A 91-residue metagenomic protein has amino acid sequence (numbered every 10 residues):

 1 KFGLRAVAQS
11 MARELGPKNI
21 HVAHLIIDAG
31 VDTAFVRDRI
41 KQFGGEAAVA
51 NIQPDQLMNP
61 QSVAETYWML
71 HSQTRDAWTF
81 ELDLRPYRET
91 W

Functional and structural regions predicted by a protein language model:
K1: Active-site YXXXK catalytic motif of short-chain dehydrogenase/reductase
L4, A8, A64: Short-chain dehydrogenase/reductase
R13-E14: Alpha-helical segment proximal to the catalytic Tyr-Lys
P17-I20, H24-A29, G44-W91: C-terminal helical subdomain
G30-V36: Short, solvent-exposed beta-strand-terminating loops
V36-G45: Short, flexible, mixed-charge acidic loops at enzyme active sites
